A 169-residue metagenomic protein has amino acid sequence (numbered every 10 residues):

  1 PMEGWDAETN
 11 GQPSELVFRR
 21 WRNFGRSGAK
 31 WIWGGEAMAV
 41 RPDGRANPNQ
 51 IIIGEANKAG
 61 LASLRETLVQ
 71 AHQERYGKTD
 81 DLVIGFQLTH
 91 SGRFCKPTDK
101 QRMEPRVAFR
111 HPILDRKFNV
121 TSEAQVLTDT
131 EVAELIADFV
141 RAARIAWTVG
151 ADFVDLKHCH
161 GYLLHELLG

Functional and structural regions predicted by a protein language model:
P1-S91, T98, A124, L135 (+1 more regions): N-terminal capping/small domains of soluble enzymes
E3-D6, A39, L114-D115, L163-G169: Generic, ordered loop/turn and secondary-structure boundary motif
E36-A37, Q87-H90, A151-G161: Short, well-ordered beta-to-alpha junction loops that form the rim of enzyme active sites and present histidine/acidic
G44-A46, K96-P97, M103, E166: Residue-level signature of transmembrane alpha-helix interfaces in integral membrane proteins
R45, N49, G92, I113 (+1 more regions): Intrinsic disorder/low-complexity detector
N47, F109, E123, L163-L164: Glycine-rich, flexible loop/turn motifs
D80-G85, T89-A151: Non-globular sequence segments
V126-L127, K157-G169: Polysaccharide-binding and catalytic clefts of secreted carbohydrate-active enzymes
